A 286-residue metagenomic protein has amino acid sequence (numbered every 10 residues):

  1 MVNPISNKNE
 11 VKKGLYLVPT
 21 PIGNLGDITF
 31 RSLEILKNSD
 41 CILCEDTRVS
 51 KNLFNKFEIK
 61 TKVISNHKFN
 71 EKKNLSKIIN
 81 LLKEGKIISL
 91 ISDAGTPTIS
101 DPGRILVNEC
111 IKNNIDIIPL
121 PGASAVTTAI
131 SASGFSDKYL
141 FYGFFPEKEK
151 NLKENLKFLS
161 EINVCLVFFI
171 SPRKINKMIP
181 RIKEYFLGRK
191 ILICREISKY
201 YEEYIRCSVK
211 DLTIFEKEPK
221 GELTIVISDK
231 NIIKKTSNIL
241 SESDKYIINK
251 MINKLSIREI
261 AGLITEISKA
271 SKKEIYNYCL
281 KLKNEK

Functional and structural regions predicted by a protein language model:
V2, K12, K86-I87, C165 (+1 more regions): A contiguous loop/helix-start segment that scaffolds small-molecule binding in enzyme catalytic cores
V2-F69: Glycine-rich, flexible N-terminal cofactor/catalytic loop recognition
G14-V18, E84-S92, Y139, V164-F168 (+1 more regions): Generic beta-sheet signal
L36-I42, N114-I118, C165-L166: Short active-site oxyanion
C44, P119-G122, F168, I193: General beta-strand structural signal in soluble alpha/beta enzymes
N66-E71, F145-E147: Conserved helicase motor
L75-S124, T128: Glycine/small-residue-rich loop that forms an oxyanion/phosphate-binding "nest" at active or ligand-binding sites
I105-I162: Class I SAM-dependent methyltransferase SAM-binding "motif I" and its flanking Rossmann-like core
